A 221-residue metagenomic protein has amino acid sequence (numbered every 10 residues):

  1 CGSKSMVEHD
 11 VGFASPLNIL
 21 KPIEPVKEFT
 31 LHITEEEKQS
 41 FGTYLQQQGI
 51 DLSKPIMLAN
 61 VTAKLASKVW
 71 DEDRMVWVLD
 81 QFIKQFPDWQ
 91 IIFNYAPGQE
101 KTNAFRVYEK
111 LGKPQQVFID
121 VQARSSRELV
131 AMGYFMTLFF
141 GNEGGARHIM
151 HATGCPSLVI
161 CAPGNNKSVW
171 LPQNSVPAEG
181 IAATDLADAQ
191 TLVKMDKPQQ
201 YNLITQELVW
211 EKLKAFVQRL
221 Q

Functional and structural regions predicted by a protein language model:
C1-Q221: Catalytic machinery of carbohydrate-active enzymes, primarily nucleotide-sugar-dependent glycosyltransferases
